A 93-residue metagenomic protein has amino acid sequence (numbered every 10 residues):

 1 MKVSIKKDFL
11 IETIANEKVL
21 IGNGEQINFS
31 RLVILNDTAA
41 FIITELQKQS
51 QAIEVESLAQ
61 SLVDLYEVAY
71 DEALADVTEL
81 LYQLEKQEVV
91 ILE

Functional and structural regions predicted by a protein language model:
M1-Q47: Acidic, low-complexity/disordered tracts enriched in E/D and polar residues
R31-E93: Long, charge-rich, low-complexity alpha-helical segments
